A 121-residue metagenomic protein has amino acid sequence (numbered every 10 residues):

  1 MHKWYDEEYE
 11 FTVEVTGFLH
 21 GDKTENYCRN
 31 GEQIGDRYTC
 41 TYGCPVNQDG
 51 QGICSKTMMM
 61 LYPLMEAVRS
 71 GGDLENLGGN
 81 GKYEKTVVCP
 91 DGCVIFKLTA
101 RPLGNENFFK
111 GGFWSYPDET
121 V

Functional and structural regions predicted by a protein language model:
M1-H2, V121: Transition segments tied to proteolytic processing and entry into folded domains
H2-L19: Short, basic/aromatic beta-hairpin or loop at an interaction surface
K3-E7, I34, P90-G92: Solvent-exposed loop and beta-edge segments used for protein-protein assembly and interaction
E10-E14, R37-T39, I95-T99: Ser/Thr- (and often Asn-) enriched beta-sheet segments in non-cytosolic proteins
H20-E25: Short N-terminal binding/cap micro-motifs at the start of the first secondary-structure element
N26-Q48: Short, flexible N-terminal segments of the mature chain
D49-S70: Short, compositionally biased
A67-V121: Short, compact, well-ordered microdomains
